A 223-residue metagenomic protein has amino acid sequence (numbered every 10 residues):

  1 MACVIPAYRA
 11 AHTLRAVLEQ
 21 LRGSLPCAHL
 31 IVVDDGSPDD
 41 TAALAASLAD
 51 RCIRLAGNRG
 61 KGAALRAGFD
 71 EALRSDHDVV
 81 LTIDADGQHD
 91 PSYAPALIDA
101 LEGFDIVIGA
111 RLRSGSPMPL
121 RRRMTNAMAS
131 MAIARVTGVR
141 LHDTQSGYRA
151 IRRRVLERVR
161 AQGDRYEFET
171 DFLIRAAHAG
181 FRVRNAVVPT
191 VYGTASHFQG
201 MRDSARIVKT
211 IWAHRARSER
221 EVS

Functional and structural regions predicted by a protein language model:
M1-A2, H29, D171: Cell-envelope/extracellular polymer assembly enzymes that use nucleotide-activated donors
A2-P6, R54: Short hydrophobic beta-strand elements that form part of the catalytic alpha/beta core underpinning NDP-sugar/donor
R9-G23: Short, well-formed alpha-helical segments that are part of the catalytic scaffolds of diverse glycosyltransferases
H12-A16, D39-S47, S92: Acidic helix N-cap motif at the loop->helix transition within catalytic regions of sugar-transfer enzymes
D34-A42, G87: A conserved acidic beta->alpha catalytic loop
L55-R74, Q88-Y166, Y192-R202, I207-T210 (+2 more regions): Acceptor/aglycone-binding surface of glycosyltransferases and processive sugar-polymer synthases
H77-D86: Short beta-strand-to-loop acidic/aromatic patch adjacent to the donor-nucleotide binding site
R140, D164, I174-V191: Catalytic donor-sugar/metal-binding loop of nucleotide-sugar-dependent glycosyltransferases
